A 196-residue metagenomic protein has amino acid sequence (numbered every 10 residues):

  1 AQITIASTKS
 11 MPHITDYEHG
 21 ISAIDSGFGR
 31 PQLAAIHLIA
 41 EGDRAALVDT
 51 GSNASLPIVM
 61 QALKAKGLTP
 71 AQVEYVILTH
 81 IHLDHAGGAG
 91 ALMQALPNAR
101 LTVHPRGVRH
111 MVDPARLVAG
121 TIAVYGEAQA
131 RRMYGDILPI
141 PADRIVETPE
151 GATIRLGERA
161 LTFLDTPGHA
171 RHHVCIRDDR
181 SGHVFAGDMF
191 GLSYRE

Functional and structural regions predicted by a protein language model:
P12-K66, I176-D178, G182-A186: Conserved beta-strand hairpin/beta-sheet module of binuclear metal-dependent hydrolase folds, prominently
D16, M111-L164: Metallo-beta-lactamase
G29-Q32, E147-T148, P167-A170: A short catalytic or substrate-binding loop motif that flags glycine-/basic-rich loops and adjacent residues that bind
A46-V48, I77, L101, H183-F185 (+1 more regions): Residue-level marker for buried hydrophobic side chains located in beta-strands that build the well-ordered beta-sheet
S52-A54, A160-D165, R171-E196: Metallo-beta-lactamase
P57-V103: Active-site metal-binding motif and surrounding structural segment of the metallo-beta-lactamase
T102-R109, P114: A short, structured active-site edge motif that brings together acidic residues
